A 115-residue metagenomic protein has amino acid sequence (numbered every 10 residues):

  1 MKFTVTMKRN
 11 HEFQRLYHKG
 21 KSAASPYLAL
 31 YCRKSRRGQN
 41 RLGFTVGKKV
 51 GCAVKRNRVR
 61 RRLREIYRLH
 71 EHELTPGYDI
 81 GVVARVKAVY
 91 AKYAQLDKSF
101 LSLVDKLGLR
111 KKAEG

Functional and structural regions predicted by a protein language model:
M1-G115: Positively charged, solvent-exposed patches that mediate nucleic-acid binding
